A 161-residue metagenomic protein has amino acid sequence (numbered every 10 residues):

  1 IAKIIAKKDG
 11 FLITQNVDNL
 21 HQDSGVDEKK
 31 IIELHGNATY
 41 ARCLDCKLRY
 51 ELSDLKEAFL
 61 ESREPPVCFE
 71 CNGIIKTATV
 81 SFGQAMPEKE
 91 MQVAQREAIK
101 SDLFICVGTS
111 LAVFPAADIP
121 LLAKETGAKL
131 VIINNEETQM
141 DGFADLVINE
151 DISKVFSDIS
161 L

Functional and structural regions predicted by a protein language model:
I1-L161: Conserved catalytic alpha/beta core of Sir2/sirtuin-type deacylases, generalized to analogous enzyme cores that bind
